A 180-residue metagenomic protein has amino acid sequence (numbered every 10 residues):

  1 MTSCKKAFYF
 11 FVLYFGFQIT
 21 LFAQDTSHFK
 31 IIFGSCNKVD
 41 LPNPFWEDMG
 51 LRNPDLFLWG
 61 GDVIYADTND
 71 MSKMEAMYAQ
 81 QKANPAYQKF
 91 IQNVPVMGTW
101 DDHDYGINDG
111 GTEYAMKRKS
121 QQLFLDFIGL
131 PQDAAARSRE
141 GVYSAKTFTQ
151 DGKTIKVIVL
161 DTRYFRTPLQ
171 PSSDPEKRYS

Functional and structural regions predicted by a protein language model:
M1-T26: Bacterial Sec-dependent N-terminal signal peptides
Q24-S180: Metal-dependent phosphoester/phosphodiester hydrolase catalytic core
